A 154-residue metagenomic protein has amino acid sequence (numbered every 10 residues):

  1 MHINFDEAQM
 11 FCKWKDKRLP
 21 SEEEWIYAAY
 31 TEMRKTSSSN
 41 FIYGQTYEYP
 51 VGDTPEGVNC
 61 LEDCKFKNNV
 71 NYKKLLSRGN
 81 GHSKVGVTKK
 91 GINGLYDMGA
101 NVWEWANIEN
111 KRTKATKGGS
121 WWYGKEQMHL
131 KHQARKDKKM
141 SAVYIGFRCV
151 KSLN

Functional and structural regions predicted by a protein language model:
M1-A134, K138, V143: Functional-site microenvironments in short loops/helix caps that host divalent-cation chemistry
Y144-N154: Short, structured beta-strand segments at or near domain termini in extracellular proteins/domains
